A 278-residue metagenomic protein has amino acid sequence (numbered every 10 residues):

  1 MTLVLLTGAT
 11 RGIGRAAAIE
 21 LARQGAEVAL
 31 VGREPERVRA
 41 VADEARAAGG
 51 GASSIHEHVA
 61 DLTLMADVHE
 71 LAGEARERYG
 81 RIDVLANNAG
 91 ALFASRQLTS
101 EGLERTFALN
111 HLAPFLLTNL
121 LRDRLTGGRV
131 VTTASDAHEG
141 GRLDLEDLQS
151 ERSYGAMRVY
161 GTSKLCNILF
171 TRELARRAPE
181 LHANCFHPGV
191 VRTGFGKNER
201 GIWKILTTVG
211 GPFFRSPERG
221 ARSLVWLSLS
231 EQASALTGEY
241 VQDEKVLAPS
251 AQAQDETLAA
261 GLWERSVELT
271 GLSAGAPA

Functional and structural regions predicted by a protein language model:
M1-G194, L272-P277: Rossmann-fold NAD(P)H-dependent dehydrogenase/reductase core
V41, L71, F170, G220-S223 (+2 more regions): Alpha-helical packing segments of well-folded alpha/beta enzyme cores
L125, S228-Q232, T270: Short, hydrophobic alpha-helical segments
L143-L148, N198-G201, V241: Short, flexible, mixed-charge acidic loops at enzyme active sites
S163, C185, T207-L247, Q254-A260 (+1 more regions): C-terminal helical subdomain
G189, R200, A251: Metal-centered catalytic cores of metalloenzymes
R192-T208: A glycine/serine/threonine-rich, flexible loop-to-helix segment that serves as the NAD(P) cofactor-binding "lid"
Q252-A278: C-terminal amphipathic/interface module of NAD(P)-dependent oxidoreductases and related NAD-binding regulators
